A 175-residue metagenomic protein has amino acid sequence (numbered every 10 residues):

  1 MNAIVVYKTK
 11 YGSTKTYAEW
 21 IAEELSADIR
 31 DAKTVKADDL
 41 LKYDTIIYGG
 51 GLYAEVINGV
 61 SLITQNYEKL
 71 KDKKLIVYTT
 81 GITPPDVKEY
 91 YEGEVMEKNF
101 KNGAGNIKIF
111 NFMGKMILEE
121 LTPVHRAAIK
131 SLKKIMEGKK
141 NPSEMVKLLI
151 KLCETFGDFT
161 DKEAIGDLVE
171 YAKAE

Functional and structural regions predicted by a protein language model:
M1, L41, A104: Structured loop/turn residues at beta-strand edges in well-structured enzyme cores
N2-E24: N-terminal beta1-alpha1 ligand-phosphate binding loop
G12, K36-D38, P84, L118: Flexible, glycine-rich phosphate/dinucleotide-binding loops and adjacent beta-alpha linkers at cofactor/substrate
E24, D28, E55-E175: FMN-binding flavodoxin-like domain, especially the glycine-rich phosphate-binding loop
S26-D38: A short, well-structured beta->alpha microelement
D39-L40, K69: Short, flexible hinge/linker loops that cap or flank conserved catalytic cores
D44-I47, K74: Structural motif
G51-L52: Short glycine-/small-residue-rich Rossmann-like dinucleotide-binding loops
